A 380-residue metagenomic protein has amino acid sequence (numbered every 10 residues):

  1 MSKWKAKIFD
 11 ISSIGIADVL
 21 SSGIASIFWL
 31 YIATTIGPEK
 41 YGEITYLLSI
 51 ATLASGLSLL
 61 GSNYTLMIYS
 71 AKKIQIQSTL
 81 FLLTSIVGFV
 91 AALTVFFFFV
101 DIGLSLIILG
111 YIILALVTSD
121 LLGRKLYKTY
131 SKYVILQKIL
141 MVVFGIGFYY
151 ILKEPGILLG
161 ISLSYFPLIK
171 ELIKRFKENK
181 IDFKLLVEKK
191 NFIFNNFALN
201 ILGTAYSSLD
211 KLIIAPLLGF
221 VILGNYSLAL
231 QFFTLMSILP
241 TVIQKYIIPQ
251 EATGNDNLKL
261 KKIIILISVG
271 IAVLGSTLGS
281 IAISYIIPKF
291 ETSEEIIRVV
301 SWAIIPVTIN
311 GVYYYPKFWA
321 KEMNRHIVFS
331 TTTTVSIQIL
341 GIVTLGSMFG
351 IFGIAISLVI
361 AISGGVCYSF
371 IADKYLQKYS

Functional and structural regions predicted by a protein language model:
M1-K3, K7, I102-L106, R124 (+5 more regions): Interhelical loop/hinge segments that connect adjacent transmembrane helices in multipass membrane
F9-S21, Y46-V100, T253-S276, S330: Membrane-water interface segments that mark the loop-to-transmembrane alpha-helix transition
I14, Y41, Q77-L80, L104 (+7 more regions): Alpha-helical transmembrane segments and their helix-entry boundary regions
S21-A25, W29, L47-M67, L104-L122 (+9 more regions): Short runs within selected transmembrane alpha-helices of multi-pass transporters and secretion channels
I27-L53, F192, N196, L212-T234 (+2 more regions): Interfacial/gating helices of multi-pass transporter permease domains
T35-L47, K72-T84, G88-Y111, Y150-L158 (+1 more regions): Membrane-interface helix-capping segments at transmembrane helix termini in multi-pass transporters
T35-P38, R124, I151, L217-F220 (+2 more regions): Helix-loop interface residues and adjacent transmembrane-helix termini in multi-pass membrane transporters, primarily
Y69-L83, E188, N225-S301, I305-Y315 (+2 more regions): Specific pore-lining/lateral-gate transmembrane helices of multi-pass inner-membrane transport and insertion machines
